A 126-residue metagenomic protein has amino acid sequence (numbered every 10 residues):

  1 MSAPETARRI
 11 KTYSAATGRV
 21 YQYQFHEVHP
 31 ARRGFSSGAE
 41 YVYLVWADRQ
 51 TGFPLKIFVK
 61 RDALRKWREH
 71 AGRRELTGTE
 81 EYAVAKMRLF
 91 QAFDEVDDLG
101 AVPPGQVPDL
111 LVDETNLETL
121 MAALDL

Functional and structural regions predicted by a protein language model:
M1-L126: Extended, alpha-helix-rich binding/interface surfaces that flank or overlap catalytic cores and mediate recognition
